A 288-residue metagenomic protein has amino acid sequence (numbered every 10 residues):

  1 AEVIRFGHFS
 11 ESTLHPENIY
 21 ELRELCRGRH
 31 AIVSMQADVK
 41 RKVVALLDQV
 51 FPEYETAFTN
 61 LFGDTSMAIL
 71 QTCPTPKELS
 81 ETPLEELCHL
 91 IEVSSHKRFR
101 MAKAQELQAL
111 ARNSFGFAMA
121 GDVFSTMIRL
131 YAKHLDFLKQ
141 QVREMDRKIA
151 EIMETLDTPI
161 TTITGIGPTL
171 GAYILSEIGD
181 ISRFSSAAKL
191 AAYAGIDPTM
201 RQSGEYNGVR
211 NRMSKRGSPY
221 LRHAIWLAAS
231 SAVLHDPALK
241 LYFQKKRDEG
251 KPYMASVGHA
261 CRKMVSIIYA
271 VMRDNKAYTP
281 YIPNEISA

Functional and structural regions predicted by a protein language model:
A1-A288: A detector of single, family-specific signature residues that are central to catalytic or substrate-handling motifs
